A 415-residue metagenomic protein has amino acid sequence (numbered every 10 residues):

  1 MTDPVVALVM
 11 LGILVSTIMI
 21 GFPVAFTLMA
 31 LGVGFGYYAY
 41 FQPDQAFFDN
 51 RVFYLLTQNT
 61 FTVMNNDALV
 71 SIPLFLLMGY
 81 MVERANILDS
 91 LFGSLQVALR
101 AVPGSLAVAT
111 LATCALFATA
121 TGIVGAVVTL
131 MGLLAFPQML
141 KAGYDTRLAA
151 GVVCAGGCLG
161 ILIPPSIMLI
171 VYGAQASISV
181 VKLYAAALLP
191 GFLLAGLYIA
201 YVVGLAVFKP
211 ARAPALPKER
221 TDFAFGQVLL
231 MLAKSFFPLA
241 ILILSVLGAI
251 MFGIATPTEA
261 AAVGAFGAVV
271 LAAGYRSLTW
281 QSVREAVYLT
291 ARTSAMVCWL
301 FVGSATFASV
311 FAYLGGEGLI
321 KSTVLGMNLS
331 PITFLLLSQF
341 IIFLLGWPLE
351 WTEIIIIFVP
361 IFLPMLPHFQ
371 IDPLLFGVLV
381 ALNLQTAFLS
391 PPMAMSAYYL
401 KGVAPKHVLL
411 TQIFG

Functional and structural regions predicted by a protein language model:
M1-G415: Alpha-helical transmembrane segments of multi-pass membrane transport proteins
